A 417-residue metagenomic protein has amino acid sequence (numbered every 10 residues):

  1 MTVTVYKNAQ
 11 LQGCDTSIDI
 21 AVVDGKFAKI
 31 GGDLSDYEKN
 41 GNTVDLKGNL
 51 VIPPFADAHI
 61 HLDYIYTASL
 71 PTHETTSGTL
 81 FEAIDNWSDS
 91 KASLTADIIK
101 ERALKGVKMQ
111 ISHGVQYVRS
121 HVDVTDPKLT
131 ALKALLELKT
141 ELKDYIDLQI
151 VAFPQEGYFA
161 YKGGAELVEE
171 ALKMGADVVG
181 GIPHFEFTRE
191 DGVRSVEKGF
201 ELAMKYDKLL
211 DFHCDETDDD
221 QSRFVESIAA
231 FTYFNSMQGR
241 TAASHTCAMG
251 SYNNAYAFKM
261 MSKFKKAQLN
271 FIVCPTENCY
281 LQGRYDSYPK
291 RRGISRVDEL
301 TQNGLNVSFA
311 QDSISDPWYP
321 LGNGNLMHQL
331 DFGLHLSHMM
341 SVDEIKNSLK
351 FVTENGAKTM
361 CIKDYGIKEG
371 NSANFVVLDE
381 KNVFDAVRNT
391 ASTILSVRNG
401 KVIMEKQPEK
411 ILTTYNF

Functional and structural regions predicted by a protein language model:
M1-E38, V383: N-terminal metal-binding scaffold of metallo-dependent hydrolase/deaminase domains
T2-K7, D36-G78: Replace "His-x-His-based motif
V51, A68-H121, L129-E141, E166-K173: Alpha-helical scaffold segments that flank or form the walls of functional sites
Y66-I99, F224-A242, Q268-N270, P275-N278 (+1 more regions): Active-site gating loops and adjacent loop-to-helix segments of metal-dependent hydrolytic enzymes
N86-E101, V151-K162, P183-E190: Active-site mouth loops of central-metabolism enzymes
T130-L142, Y161-N270, S287-F309, Y365: Histidine/acidic residue-rich metal-binding segments in metalloenzymes
L209, A230-T241, E277-L281, R291-L378: His/Asp/Glu-enriched, well-ordered alpha-helical/loop segment that forms or immediately abuts the divalent-metal
L330, K358, E369-F417: C-terminal cap of metal-dependent C-N hydrolases
